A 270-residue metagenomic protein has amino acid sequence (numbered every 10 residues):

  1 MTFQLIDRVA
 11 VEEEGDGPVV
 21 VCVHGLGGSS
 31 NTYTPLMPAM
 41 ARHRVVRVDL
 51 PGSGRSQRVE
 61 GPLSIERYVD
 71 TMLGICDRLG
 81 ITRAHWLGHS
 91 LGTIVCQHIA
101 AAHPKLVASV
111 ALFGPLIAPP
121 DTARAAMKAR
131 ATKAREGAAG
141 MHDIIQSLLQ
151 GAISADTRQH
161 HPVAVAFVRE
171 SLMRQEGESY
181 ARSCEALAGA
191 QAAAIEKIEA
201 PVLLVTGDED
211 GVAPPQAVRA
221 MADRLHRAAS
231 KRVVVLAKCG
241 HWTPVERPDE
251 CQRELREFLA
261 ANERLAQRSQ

Functional and structural regions predicted by a protein language model:
M1-V20, A41-R44, D77, I81-T82 (+2 more regions): Alpha/beta-hydrolase fold catalytic core
D7-R58: Conserved HGGG/HGGXW glycine-rich cap/lid loop of the alpha/beta-hydrolase fold
R67-A84: Conserved acidic catalytic loop of the alpha/beta-hydrolase fold
G88-G92, C96: Gly/Ala-rich beta-loop-alpha elbow adjacent to hydrolase catalytic centers
Q97, A101-A102, L106-G137: Flexible "cap/lid" loop of the alpha/beta hydrolase fold
D121-A125, A138-K197: Conserved alpha/beta-hydrolase catalytic His-Asp/Glu region
P201-C239: Conserved loop-alpha-helix segment in the C-terminal half of the alpha/beta-hydrolase fold that carries the catalytic
L236-Q252: Catalytic histidine-centered segment of alpha/beta-hydrolase-like enzymes
